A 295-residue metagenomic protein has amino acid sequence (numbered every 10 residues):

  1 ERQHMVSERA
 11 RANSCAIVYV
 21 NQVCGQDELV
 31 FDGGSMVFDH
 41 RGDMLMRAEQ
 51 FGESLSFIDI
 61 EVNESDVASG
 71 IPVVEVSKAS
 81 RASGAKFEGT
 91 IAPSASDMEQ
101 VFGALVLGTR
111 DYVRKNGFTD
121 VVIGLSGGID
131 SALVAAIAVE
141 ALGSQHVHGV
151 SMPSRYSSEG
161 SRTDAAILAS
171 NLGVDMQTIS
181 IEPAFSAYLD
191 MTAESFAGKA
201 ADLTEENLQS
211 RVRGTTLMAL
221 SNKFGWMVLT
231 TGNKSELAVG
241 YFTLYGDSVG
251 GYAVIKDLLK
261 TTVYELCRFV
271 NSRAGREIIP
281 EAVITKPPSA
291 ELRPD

Functional and structural regions predicted by a protein language model:
E1, L142, L172, S195-A274: Active-site adenylate/phosphate-handling loop in enzymes that bind or generate adenylated species
E1-E53: CN hydrolase (nitrilase-like) catalytic-core segments centered on the catalytic cysteine and neighboring Lys/Glu
G25-E28, G52-L55, E64-S65, I129-L133 (+5 more regions): Flexible loop/turn segments at secondary-structure boundaries
S54-A104: Catalytic P-loop NTP-binding/switch module of NTPases
L55-F57, S77-S83, H146-S151, R155-T204 (+2 more regions): A conserved beta-strand->alpha-helix junction
Q100-V122, T216-L220: Phosphate/ATP-binding catalytic cores across multiple sugar-kinase/actin-like superfamilies, primarily ASKHA
T119-L125, I129-A166: ATP-dependent adenylation/pyrophosphate-handling site
A138-A141, L266-D295: Generic long, charged, amphipathic alpha-helical segments
